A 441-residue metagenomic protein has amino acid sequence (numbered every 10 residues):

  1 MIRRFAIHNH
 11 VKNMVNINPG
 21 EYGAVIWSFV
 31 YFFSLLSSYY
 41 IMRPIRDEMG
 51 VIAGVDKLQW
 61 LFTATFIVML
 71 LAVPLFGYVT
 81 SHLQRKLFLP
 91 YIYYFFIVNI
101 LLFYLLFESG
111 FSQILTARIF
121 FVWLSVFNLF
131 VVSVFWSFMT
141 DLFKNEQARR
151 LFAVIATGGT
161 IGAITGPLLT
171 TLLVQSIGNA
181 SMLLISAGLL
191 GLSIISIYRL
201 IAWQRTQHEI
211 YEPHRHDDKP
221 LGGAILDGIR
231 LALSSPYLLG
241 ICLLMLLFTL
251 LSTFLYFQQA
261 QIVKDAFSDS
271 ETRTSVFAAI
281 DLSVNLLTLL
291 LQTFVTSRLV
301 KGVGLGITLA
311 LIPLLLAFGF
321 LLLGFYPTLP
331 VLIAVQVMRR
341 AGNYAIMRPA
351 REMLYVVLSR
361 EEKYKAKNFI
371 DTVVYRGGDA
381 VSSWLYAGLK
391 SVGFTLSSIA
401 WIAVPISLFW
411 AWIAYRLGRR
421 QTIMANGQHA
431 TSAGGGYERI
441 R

Functional and structural regions predicted by a protein language model:
M1-F29, V55, Q59, H82-L87 (+9 more regions): Intracellular loop-helix junctions on the cytosolic face of multi-pass helical membrane proteins
A24-F76, T116-V174, D217-L231, G240 (+2 more regions): Substrate-agnostic recognition of the 12-TM MFS/MFS-like secondary transporter fold
F66-M69, Y93-I100, A187-G191, T249 (+4 more regions): Residue-level recognition of pore/gate-forming positions within transmembrane alpha-helices of multi-pass
V73-I92: Conserved MFS/SLC helix-loop-helix module at the cytosolic interface between two early adjacent transmembrane helices
P74, L101-L105, I164, G191-R199 (+5 more regions): Membrane-embedded alpha-helical segments of multi-pass transporters/permeases
Q84-F88, L169-L189, V276-A279, G304-A310 (+1 more regions): A membrane-interface helix-boundary motif in multi-pass transporters
Y94-Q113, Y198, L314-T328: C-terminal ends and interior cores of transmembrane alpha-helices in multi-pass membrane transporters/permeases
I307-I346: C-terminal transmembrane helical hairpin of 12-TM major facilitator-type secondary transporters
